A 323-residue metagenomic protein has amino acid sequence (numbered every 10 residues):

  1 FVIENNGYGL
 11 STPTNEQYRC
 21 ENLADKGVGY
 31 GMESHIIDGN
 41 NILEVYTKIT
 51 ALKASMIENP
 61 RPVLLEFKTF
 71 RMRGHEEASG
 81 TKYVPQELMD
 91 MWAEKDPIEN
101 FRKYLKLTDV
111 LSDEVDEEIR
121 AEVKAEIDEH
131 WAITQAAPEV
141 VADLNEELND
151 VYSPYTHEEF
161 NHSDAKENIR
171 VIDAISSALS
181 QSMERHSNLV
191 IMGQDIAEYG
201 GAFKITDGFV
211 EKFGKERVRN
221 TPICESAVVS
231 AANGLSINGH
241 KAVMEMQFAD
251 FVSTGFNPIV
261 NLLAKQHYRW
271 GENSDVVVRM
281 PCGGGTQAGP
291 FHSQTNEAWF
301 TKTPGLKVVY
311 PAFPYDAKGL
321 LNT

Functional and structural regions predicted by a protein language model:
F1-D128, A136, T301-T323: Glycine-rich ThDP/TPP pyrophosphate-binding loop and its adjacent helix/strand module within ThDP-dependent enzymes
I3, F67-K68, M72-F213, I223: Conserved acidic/glycine
L52, H130, T134, I259 (+1 more regions): Hydrophobic alpha-helical packing residues
N145-T323: Thiamine diphosphate
